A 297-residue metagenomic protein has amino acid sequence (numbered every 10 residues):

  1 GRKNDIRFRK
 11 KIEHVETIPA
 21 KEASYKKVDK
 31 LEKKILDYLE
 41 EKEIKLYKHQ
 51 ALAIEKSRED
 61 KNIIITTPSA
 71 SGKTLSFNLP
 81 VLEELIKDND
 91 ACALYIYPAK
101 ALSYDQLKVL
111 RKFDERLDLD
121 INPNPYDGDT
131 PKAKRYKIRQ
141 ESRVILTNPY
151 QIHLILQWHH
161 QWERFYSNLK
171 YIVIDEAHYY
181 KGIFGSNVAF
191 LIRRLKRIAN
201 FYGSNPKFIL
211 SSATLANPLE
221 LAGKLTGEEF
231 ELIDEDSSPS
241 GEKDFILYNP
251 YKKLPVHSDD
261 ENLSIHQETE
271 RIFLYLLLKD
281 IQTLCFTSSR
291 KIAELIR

Functional and structural regions predicted by a protein language model:
G1-A51, K61-N62, I121: Helicase-associated low-complexity/disordered flanking segments
E55-E59, T74-N89, R193-K196: Walker A/P-loop NTP-binding motif
E83-D105, N200-S204: Conserved SF1/SF2 helicase motif Ia
L102-D127, K224-F230: Conserved helix-turn-beta segment of the N-terminal RecA-like "Helicase ATP-binding" lobe in SF1/SF2 helicases
P123-R135, Y150, D236, S288-K291: Conserved helicase motor
D129-I145, L225: Conserved motor-coupling elements within RecA-like helicase/translocase cores
Y150-L154, H160-Y202: SF2 helicase catalytic motif II
K207, S211, L215, L219-A293: Conserved interdomain linker/interface between the two RecA-like ATPase lobes of SF2 helicase motors
